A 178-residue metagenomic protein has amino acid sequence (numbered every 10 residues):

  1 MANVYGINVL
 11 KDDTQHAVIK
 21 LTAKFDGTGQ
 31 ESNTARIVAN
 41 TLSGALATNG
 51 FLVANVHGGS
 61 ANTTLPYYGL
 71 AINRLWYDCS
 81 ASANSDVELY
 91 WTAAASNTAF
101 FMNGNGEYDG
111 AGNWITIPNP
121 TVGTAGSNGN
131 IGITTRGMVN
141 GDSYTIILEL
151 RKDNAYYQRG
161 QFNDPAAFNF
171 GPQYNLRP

Functional and structural regions predicted by a protein language model:
M1-G29, Y174-P178: Short, intrinsically disordered N-terminal pre-domain segments
T22-N55: A general sequence property marking short-to-moderate contiguous segments in secreted/outer-membrane adhesion
F25-A35, A83-S85, N97-T98, T135-I147: Short, surface-exposed beta-strand/loop "edge" segments at domain boundaries and coil↔beta transitions
L46-D86: Beta-rich globular "head" domains
A81-G104: Short, surface-exposed beta-strand/strand-loop-strand elements in extracellular ectodomains
T98-N119: An anionic, turn-rich surface loop/hairpin at beta-sheet edges that serves as a generic interaction/coordination patch
T116-T145, D153-A155: Noncatalytic modules at the cell exterior or secretory-pathway interfaces, chiefly beta-strand-rich lectin/adhesion
G141-P178: Mixed-charge, glycine-accented linear interaction segment located at domain edges/termini
